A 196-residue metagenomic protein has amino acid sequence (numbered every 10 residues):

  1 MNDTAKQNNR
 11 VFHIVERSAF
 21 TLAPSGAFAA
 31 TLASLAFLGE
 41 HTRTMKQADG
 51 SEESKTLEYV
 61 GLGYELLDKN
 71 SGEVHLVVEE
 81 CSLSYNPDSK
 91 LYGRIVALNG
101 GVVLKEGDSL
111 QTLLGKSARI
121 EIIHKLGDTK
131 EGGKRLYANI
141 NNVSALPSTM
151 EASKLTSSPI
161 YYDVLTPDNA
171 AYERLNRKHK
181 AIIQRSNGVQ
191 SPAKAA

Functional and structural regions predicted by a protein language model:
M1-A196: Short beta-rich binding modules
